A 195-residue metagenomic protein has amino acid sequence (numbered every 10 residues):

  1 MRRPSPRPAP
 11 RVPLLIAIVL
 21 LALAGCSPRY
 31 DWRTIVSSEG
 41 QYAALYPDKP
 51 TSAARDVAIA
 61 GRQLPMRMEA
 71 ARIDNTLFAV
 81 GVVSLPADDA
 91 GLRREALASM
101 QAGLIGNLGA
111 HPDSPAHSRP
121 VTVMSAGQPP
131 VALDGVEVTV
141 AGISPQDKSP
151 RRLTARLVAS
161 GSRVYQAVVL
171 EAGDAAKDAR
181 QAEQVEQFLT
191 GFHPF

Functional and structural regions predicted by a protein language model:
R2, P50, A96-L108, S162-F195: Surface-exposed amphipathic alpha-helical segments
R2-I16: Bacterial N-terminal signal peptides that target proteins for export
A22-G25: C-terminal motif of bacterial Sec signal peptides marking the signal peptidase cleavage site
S27-R33: Bacterial lipoprotein signal-peptidase II cleavage site
E39-D56, L189-T190, F195: Proline-anchored loop/turn motifs at beta-strand termini and strand-loop-strand connectors
L45, I73-T76, V158-V164: Short, solvent-exposed coil/turn segments at beta-strand boundaries
T51-M68, Q101-S160: Signature of long, low-cysteine stretches enriched in small and polar/charged residues
T51-R93: Secretory pathway targeting signatures of secreted, lumenal, and periplasmic proteins
